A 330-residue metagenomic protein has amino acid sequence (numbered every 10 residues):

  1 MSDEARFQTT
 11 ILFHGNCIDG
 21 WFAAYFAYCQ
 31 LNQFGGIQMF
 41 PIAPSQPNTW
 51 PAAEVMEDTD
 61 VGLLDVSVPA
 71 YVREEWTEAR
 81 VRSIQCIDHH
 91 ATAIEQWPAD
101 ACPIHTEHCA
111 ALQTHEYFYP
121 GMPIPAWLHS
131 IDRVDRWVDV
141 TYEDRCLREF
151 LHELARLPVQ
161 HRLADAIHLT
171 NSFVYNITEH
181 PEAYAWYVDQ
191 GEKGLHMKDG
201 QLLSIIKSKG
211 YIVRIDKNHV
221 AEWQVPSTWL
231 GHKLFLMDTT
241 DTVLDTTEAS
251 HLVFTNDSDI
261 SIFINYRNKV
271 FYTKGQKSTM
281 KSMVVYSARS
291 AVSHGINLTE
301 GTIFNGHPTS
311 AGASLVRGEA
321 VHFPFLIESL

Functional and structural regions predicted by a protein language model:
M1-A164, V213-L330: Replace "Mg2+/Mn2+-dependent" with "divalent metal-dependent
L163-K207: Long, charge-rich alpha-helical interaction segments
